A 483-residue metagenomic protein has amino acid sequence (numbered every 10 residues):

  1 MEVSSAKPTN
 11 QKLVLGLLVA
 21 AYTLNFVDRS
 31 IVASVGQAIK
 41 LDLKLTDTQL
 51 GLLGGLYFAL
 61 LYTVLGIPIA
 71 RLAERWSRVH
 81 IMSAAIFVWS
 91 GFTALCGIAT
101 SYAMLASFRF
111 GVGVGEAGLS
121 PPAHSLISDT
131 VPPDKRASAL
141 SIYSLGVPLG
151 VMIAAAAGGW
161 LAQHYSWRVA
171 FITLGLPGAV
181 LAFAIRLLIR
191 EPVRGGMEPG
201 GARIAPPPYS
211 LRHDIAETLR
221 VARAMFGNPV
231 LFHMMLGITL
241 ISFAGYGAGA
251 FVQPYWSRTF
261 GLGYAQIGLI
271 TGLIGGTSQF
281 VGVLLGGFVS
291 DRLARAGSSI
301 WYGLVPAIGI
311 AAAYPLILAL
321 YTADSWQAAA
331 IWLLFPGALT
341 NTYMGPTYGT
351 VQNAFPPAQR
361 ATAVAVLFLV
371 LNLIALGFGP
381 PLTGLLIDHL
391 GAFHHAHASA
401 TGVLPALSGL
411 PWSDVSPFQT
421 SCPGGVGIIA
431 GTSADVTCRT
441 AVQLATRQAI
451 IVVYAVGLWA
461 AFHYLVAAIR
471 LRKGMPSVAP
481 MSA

Functional and structural regions predicted by a protein language model:
E2-K7, R194-M234, T259: Juxtamembrane intracellular "pre-TM" segments in multi-pass secondary transporters
V32-A33, N228-L284, T340-M344, Y348 (+1 more regions): Extracytoplasmic gate region of multi-pass secondary transporters
V35-V64: Extracellular/periplasmic helix-loop-helix junction of adjacent transmembrane segments in MFS-like secondary
K44, S77, I98-M104, G115 (+2 more regions): Helix-breaking motifs and short loop linkers at transmembrane-helix boundaries and internal kinks in secondary membrane
G55-I69, L273-G286: Central cavity-lining transmembrane alpha-helices of secondary-active solute carriers, predominantly the Major
V64-T100: Conserved MFS/SLC helix-loop-helix module at the cytosolic interface between two early adjacent transmembrane helices
F108-P148: Cytoplasmic helix-loop-helix junction between adjacent transmembrane helices in 12-TM secondary transporters
Y143-E191: Helix-loop-helix hairpin linking two adjacent transmembrane segments in secondary transporters
